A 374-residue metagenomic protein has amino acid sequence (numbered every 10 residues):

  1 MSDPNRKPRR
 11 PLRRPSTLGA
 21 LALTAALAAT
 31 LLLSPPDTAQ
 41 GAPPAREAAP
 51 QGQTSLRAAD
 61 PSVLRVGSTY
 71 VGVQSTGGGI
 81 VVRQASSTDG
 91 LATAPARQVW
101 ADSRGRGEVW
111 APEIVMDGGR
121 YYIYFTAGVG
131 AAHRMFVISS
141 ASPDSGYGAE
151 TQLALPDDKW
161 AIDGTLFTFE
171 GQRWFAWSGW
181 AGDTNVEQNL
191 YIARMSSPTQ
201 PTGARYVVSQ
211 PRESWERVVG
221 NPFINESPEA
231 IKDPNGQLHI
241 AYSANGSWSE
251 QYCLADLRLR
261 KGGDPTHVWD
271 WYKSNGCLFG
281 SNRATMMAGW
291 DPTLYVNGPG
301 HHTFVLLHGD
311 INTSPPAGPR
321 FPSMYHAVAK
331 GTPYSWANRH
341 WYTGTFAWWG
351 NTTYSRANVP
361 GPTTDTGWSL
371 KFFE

Functional and structural regions predicted by a protein language model:
S2-A42: Secretory targeting and sorting signals
A42-E374: Carbohydrate-active catalytic/glycan-binding domains of CAZyme proteins, especially the secreted or lumenal ectodomains
